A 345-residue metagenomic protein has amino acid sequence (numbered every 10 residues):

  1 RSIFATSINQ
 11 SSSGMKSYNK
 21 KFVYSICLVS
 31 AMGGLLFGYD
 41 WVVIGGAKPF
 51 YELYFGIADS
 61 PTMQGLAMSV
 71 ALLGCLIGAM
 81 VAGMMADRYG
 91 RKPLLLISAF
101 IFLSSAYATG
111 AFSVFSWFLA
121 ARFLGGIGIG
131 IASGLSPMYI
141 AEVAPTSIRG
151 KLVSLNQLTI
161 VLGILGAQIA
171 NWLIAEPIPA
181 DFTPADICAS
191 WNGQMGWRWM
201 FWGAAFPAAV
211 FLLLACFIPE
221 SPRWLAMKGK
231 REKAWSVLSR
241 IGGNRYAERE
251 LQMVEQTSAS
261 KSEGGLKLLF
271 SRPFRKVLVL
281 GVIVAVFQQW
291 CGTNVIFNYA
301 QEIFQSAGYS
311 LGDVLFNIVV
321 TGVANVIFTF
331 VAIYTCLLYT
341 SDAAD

Functional and structural regions predicted by a protein language model:
F4, S11-E232, V237-S239, A259-S341: Alpha-helical transmembrane bundle of multi-pass membrane proteins
L238-E255: Non-transmembrane, juxtamembrane loop and terminal tail segments of multi-pass eukaryotic membrane proteins
A343-D345: Positively charged, low-complexity/disordered segments
